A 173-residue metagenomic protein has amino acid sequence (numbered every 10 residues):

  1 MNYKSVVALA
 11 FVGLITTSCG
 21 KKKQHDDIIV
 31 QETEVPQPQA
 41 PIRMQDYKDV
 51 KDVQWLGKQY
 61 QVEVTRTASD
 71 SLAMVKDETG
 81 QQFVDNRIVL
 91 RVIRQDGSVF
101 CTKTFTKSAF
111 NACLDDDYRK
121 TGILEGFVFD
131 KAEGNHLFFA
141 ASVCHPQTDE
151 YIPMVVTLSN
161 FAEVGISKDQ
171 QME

Functional and structural regions predicted by a protein language model:
M1-V7: Bacterial N-terminal signal peptides that target proteins for export
A8-G13: Hydrophobic helical h-region of N-terminal Sec-dependent signal peptides in bacterial secretory/periplasmic proteins
I15-S18: C-terminal motif of bacterial Sec signal peptides marking the signal peptidase cleavage site
G20-P38: Short, low-complexity, disordered segments immediately C-terminal to signal peptides in bacterial exported proteins
K22, K58, T67-S69, Q95 (+3 more regions): Generic structural motif
P36-V128: Surface-exposed acidic loop/strand-edge motifs in secreted or periplasmic proteins that form small linear binding
T104, S108-E173: Extracytoplasmic electrostatic interaction patches
